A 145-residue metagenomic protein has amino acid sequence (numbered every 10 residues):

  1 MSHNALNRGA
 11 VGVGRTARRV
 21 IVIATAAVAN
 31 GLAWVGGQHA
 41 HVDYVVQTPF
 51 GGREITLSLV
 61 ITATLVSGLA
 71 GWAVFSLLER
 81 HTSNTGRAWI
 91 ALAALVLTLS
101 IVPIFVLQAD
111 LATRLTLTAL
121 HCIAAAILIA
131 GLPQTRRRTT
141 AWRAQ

Functional and structural regions predicted by a protein language model:
M1-R15: Short, Lys/Arg-rich, polar N-terminal cytosolic tail immediately upstream of the first transmembrane signal-anchor
R18-A26, I123-Q145: Membrane-water interface at the C-terminal end of transmembrane alpha helices
R18-A26, V60, T64, G68 (+2 more regions): Alpha-helical transmembrane segments of multi-pass membrane proteins, especially transporters and channels
A27-V42: Transmembrane alpha-helix/helix-exit interface in multi-pass inner-membrane proteins
V42-G52, Q108-A109: Membrane-interface helix termini and inter-helical loops of multi-pass transporters
F50-T62: Short aromatic-rich membrane-water interface segments that cap or initiate transmembrane helices in multi-pass membrane
G71-A94: Loop-to-transmembrane helix junctions at the membrane interface
V102-T116: Membrane-helix boundary connector in multi-pass membrane proteins
